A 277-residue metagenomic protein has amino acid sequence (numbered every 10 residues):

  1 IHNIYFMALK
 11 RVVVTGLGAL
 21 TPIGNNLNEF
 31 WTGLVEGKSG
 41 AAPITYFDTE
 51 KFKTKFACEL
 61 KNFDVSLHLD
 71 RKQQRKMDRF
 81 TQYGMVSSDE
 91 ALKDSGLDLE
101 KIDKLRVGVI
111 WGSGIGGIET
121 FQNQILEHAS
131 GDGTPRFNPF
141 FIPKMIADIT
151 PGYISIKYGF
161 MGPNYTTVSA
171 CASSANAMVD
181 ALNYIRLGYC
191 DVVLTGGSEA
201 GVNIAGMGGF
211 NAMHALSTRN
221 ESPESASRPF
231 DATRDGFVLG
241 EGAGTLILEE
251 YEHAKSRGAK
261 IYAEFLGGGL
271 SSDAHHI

Functional and structural regions predicted by a protein language model:
N3, L9, S95-I110, I125-P139 (+4 more regions): Structural signature of cysteine-dependent C-C bond-forming condensing enzymes
R11-T15, A42, E221-I277: Condensing-enzyme catalytic core mediating Claisen C-C bond formation in acyl metabolism
V14, E29-F30, V35-S169, S198-M207: Conserved beta-ketoacyl condensing-enzyme motif
G18-A19, S113-I115, S198-V202, H214 (+3 more regions): Glycine-rich beta-alpha junction loops
A19-G24, R71-V86, F137-I146, N164-V179 (+2 more regions): Active-site pocket-shaping loop/turn-to-helix segments
G84-L97, T150-Y158, P163-E199, F237-A259: Active-site-proximal alpha-helical scaffold in enzymes
G197-R234: Phosphate/pyrophosphate-binding betaalpha-module
